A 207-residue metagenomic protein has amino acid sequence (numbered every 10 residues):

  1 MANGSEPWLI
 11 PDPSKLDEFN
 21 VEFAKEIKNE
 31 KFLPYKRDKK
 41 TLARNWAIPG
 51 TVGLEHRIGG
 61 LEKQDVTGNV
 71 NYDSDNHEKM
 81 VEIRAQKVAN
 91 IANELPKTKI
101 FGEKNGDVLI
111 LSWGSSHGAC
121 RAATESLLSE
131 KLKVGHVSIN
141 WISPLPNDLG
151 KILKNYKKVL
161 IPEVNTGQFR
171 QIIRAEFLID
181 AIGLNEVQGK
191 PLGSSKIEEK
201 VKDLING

Functional and structural regions predicted by a protein language model:
M1-G207: Flexible, low-complexity linker and terminal segments
